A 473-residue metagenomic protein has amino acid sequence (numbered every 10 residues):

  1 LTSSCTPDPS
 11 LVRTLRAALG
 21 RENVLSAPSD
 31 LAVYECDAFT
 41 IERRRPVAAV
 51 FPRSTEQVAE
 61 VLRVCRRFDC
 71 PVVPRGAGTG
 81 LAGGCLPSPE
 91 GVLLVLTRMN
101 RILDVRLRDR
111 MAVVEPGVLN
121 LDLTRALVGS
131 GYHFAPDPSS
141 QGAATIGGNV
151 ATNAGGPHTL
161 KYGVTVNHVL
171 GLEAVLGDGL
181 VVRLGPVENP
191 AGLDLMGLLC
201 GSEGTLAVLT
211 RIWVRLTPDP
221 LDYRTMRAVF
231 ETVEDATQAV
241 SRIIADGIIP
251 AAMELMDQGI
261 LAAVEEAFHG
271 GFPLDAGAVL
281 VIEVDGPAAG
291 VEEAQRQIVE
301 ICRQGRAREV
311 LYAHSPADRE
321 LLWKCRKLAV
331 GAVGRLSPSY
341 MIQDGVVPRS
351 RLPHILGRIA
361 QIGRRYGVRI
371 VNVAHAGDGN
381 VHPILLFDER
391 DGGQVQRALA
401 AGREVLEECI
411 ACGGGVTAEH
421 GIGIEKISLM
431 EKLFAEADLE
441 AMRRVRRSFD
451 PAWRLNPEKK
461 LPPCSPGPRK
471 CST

Functional and structural regions predicted by a protein language model:
L1-R63, G80-R110, S139, Q258-H269 (+3 more regions): N-terminal flexible segment immediately upstream of the FAD-binding catalytic core in FAD-dependent oxidoreductases
G20-R21, I410-I422, R447, P451-L455: Alpha-helix capping/hinge segments and adjacent helical runs
S26-A32, V214-P218, R224-A401, E408 (+1 more regions): C-terminal substrate-recognition/cap domain of FAD-linked oxidoreductases
R101-E254, L455, C471-T473: FAD-binding subdomain of flavoenzyme oxidoreductases
I427-T473: Activity-critical C-terminal alpha-helical subdomain
